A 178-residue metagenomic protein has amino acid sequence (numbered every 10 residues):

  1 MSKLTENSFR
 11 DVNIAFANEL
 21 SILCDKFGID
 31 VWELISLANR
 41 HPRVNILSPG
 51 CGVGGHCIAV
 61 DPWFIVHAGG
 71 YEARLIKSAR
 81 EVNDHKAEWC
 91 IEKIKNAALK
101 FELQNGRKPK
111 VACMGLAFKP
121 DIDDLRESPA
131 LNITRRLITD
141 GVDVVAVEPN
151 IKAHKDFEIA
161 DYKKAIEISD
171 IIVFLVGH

Functional and structural regions predicted by a protein language model:
M1-H178: Structural/interface elements that position substrates and couple domains in central-metabolism enzymes
